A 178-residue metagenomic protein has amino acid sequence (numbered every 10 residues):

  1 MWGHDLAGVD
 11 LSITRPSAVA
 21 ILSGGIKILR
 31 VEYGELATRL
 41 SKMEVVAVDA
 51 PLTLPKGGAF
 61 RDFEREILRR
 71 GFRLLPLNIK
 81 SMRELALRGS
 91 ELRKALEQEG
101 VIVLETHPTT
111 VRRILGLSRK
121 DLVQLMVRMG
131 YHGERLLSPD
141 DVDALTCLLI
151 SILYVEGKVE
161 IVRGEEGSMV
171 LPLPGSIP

Functional and structural regions predicted by a protein language model:
M1-P178: Phosphate- and other anionic-substrate recognition elements at nucleic-acid/protein interfaces
